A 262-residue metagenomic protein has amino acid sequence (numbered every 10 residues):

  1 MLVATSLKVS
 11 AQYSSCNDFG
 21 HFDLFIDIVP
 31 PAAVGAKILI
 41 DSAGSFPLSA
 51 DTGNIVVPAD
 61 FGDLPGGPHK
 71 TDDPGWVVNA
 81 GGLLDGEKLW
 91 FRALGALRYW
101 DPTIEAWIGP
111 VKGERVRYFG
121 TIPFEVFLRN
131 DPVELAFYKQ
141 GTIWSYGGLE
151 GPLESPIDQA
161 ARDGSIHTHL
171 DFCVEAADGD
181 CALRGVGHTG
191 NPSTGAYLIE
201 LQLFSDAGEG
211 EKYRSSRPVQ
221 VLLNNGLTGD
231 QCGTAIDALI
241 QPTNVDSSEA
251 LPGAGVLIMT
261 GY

Functional and structural regions predicted by a protein language model:
A4-S6: N-terminal signal peptide c-region/cleavage motif recognized by signal peptidases
V9-V56, N225-A235, Q241-Y262: N-terminal segment immediately downstream of the Sec signal-peptide cleavage site in secreted/extracellular proteins
D60-I166, D171: Extracellular-facing segments of soluble proteins and assemblies that are Gly/Ser/Thr-biased and enriched in aromatics
D163, T189-P192: Short, solvent-exposed beta-strand/turn "edge" segments of beta-rich domains on protein surfaces
H167-G187: Low-complexity, intrinsically disordered segments enriched in Ser/Thr together with acidic residues
L170-A176, S193-A207: Internal, hydrophobic beta-strand segments that form the core of beta-sheet-rich folds
L203-D206, L223-L227: Short, solvent-exposed aromatic-acidic interface loops
G208-L223: Beta-sandwich strand segments
